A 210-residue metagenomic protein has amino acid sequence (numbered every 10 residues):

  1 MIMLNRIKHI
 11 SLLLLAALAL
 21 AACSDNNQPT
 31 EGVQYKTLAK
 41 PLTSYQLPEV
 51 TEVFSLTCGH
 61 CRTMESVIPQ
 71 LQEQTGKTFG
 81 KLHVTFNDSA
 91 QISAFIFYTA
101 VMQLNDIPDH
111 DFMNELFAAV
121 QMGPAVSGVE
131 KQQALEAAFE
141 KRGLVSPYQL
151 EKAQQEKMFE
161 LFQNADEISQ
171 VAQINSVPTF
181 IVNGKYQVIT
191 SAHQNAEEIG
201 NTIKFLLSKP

Functional and structural regions predicted by a protein language model:
I2-Q91, E136, K157-E160, N164-D166 (+2 more regions): Extracytoplasmic thiol/disulfide redox context detector
I7, S55, K141-P210: C-terminal cap of thioredoxin/glutaredoxin-like
L13, T51, A125, E140 (+1 more regions): Short, flexible active-site loop motifs that bind/organize anionic cofactors or intermediates
S44, N87, Q103, V126 (+2 more regions): Short N-terminal micro-motifs specific to bacterial/archaeal maturation and metal-cluster initiation sites
Q46-P48, G76-K77, M113-L116, G143-S146 (+1 more regions): A short alpha-helix capping/helix-coil boundary motif
R62-Q133: Structural alpha/beta surface segment adjacent to cysteine/selenocysteine redox centers across thiol/disulfide enzymes
E130-G143: A metal-dependent, Asp-based hydrolase signature
